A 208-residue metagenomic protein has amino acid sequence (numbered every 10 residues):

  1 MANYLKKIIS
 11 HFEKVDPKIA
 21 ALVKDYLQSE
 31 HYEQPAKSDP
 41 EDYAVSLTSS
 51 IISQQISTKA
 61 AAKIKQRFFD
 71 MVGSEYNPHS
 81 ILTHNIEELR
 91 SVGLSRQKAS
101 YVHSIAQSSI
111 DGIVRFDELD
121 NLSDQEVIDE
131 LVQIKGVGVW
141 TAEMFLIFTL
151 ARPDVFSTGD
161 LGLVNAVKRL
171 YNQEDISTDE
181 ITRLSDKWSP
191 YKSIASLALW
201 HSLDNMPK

Functional and structural regions predicted by a protein language model:
M1-L122, R183-K208: N-terminal polyanion-binding entry modules of DNA glycosylases/AP lyases and select other DNA-binding proteins
S74-N77, Q107-R115, Q133-G136, I147 (+2 more regions): Alpha-helix capping at helix-to-loop junctions
G93, G136, Y171-N172, S189: Glycine-centered helix-boundary capping/hinge motifs
S123-K168: Catalytic DNA-binding helix-loop module of base-excision-repair DNA glycosylases/AP lyases
D160-D186: C-terminal end-helix/capping segment
